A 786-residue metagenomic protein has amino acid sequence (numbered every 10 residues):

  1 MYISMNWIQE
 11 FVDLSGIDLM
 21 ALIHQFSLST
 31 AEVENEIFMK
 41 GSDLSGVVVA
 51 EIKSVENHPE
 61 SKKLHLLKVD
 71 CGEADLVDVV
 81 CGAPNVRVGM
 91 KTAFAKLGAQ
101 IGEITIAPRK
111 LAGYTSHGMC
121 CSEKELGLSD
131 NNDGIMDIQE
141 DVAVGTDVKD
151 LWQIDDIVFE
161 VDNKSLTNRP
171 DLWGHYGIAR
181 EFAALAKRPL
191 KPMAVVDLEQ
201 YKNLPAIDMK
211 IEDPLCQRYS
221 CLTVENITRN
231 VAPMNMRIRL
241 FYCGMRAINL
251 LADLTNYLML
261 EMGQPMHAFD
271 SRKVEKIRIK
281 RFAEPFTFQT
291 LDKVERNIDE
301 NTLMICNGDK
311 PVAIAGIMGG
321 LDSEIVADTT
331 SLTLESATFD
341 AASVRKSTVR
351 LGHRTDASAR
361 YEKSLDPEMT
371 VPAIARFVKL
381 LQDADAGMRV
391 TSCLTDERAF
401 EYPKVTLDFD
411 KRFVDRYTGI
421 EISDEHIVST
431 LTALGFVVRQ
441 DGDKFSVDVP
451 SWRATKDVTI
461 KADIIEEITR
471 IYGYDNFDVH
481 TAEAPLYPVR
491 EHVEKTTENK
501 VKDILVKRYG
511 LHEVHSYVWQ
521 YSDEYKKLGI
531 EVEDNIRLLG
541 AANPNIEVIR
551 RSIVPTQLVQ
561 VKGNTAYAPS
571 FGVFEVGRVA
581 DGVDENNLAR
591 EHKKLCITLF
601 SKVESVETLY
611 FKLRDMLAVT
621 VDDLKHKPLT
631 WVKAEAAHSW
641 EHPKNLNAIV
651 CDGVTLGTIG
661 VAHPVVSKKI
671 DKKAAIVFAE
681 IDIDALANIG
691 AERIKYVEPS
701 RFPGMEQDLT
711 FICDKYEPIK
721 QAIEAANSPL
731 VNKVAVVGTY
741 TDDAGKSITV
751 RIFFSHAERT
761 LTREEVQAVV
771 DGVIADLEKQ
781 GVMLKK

Functional and structural regions predicted by a protein language model:
M1-E199, T333, R350-G352, D356 (+4 more regions): Phosphate-backbone binding interfaces of nucleic-acid-interacting proteins
M5, H24, N57, H65 (+2 more regions): Glycine/proline-enriched, intrinsically flexible loops and inter-domain linkers
G41-S45, E199-Q200, D448, L486-E491 (+3 more regions): Beta-rich nucleic-acid/ligand-interaction surfaces
V48-D78, T255-D322: Conserved mixed alpha/beta core segments that line enzyme active sites in large multi-domain catalysts
T115-E125, G134-M136, I154, I305-Y402 (+2 more regions): Mobile "lid/hinge" segments at catalytic clefts and subdomain interfaces of large enzymes
G177, L407-K411, D415-F574, Q707 (+5 more regions): Extended, well-folded interaction surfaces typified by the phenylalanyl-tRNA synthetase beta subunit core
A186-I211, D385-V414: Terminal amphipathic helices with adjacent charged low-complexity linkers/tails
A433-F436, S446, L588-R590, V603-K786: A carboxyl-terminal module marker
